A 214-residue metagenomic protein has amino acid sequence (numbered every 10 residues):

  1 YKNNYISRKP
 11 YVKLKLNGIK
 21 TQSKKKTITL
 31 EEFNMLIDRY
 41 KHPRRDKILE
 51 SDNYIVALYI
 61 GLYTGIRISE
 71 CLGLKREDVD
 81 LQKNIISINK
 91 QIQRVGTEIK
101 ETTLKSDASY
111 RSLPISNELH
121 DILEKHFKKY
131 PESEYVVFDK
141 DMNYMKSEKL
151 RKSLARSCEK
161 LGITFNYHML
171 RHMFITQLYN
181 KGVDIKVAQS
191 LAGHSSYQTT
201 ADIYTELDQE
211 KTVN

Functional and structural regions predicted by a protein language model:
Y1-P10, K83-N84, H126-S133: Proline-centered turn/helix-capping motifs that create local helix->coil transitions or kinks
N4, K26-T27, L113, H168: Helix-turn-helix-type domain boundary/helix-start signal
I6-R8, V12-I68, L72-L74, Q82: Basic, Lys/Arg- and aromatic-enriched nucleic-acid-binding interface segment
V12, L36, T97-E101, D202 (+1 more regions): DNA/chromatin major-groove-contacting recognition/catalytic segments
K15, K25, T29, I37 (+4 more regions): Residue-level detector of conserved, well-ordered beta-strand and adjacent loop positions that form binding/recognition
L16, G73-K125: Conserved tyrosine-mediated DNA breakage-rejoining catalytic core shared by Y-recombinases
T27, I92, A192-N214: Catalytic-site neighborhood detector that most strongly recognizes the C-terminal catalytic loop/helix of tyrosine
Y40-S51, T64, L113, K129-V136 (+2 more regions): Short, basic (Lys/Arg/His-rich) helix/loop patches that form interaction surfaces in the mid-to-C-terminal regions
